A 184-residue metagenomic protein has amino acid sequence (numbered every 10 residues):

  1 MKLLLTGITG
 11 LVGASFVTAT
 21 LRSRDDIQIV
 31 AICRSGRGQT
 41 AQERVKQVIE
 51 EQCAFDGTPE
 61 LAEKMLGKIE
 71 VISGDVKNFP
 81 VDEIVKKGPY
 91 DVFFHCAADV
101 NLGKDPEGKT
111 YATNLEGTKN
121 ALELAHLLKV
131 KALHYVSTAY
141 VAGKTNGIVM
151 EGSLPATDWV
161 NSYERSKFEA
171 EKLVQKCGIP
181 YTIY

Functional and structural regions predicted by a protein language model:
M1-D26: N-terminal Rossmann NAD(P)H-binding glycine-rich loop of SDR-like oxidoreductase domains
T18-R22, E123-H126, Q175-K176: Short, well-ordered alpha-helices that flank and scaffold nucleotide-derived cofactor binding pockets
D26-Q28, K68, K131-A132, P180: Residues at the starts of beta-strands that form the adenosine-phosphate
V30-K68: Glycine-rich phosphate-binding loop and adjoining beta1-alpha1-beta2 segment of Rossmann-like nucleotide-binding folds
K64-M65, I69-E116, L127-L128: NAD(P)H-binding glycine-rich loop region in Rossmannoid oxidoreductase-like domains and their noncatalytic homologs
H95, D105-G108, E116-R165, T182-I183: Conserved Rossmann-fold NAD(P)-dependent oxidoreductase catalytic core, especially the SDR/UDP-sugar
E171-Y184: Conserved beta-loop-beta element that borders a ligand/cofactor-binding pocket
